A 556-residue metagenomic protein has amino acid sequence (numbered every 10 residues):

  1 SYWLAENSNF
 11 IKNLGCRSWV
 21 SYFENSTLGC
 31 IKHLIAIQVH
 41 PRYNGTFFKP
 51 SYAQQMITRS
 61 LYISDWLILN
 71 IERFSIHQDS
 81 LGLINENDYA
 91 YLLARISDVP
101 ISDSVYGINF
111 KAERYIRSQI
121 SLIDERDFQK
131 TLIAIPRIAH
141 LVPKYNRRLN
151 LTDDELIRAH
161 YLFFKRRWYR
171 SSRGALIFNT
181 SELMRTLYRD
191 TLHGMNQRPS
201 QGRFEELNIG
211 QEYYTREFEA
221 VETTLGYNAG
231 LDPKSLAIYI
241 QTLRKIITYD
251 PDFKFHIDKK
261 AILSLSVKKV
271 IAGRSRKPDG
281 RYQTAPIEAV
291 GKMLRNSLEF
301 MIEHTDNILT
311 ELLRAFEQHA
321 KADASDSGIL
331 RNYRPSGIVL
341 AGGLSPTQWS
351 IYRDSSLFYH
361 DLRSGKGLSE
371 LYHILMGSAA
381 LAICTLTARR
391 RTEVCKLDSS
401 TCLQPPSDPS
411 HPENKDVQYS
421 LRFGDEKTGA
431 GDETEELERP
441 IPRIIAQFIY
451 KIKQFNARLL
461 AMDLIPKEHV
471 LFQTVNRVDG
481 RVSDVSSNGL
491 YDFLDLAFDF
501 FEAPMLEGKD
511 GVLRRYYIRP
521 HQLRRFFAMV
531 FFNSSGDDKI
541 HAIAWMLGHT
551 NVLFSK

Functional and structural regions predicted by a protein language model:
S1-L357, R363, A382: Charge-rich, intrinsically disordered N-terminal extensions that act as flexible nucleic-acid engagement or regulatory
I262-K556: Extended accessory and catalytic-adjacent subdomains in large enzymes
